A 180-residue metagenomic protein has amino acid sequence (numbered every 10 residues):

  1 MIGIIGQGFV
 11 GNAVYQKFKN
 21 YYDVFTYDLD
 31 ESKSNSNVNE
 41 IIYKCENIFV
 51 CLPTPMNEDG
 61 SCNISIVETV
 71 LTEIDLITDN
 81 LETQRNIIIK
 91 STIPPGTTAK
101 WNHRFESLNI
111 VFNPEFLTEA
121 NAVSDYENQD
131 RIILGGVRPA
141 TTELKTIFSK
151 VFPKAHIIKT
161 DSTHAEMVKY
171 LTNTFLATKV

Functional and structural regions predicted by a protein language model:
M1-Y43, N47: NAD(P)+-binding Rossmann beta1-loop-alpha1 motif at the extreme N-terminus of oxidoreductases
V10, T92-G96, L176: Gly/Ser/Thr-rich loops at beta-strand to alpha-helix junctions that form or flank small-molecule/cofactor-binding
K44-C45, Q84, Q129: Local beta-strand N-terminus motif with an aromatic residue
V50-P53, S91, G136: Glycine-rich, N-terminal phosphate-binding loop of Rossmann-like dinucleotide-binding domains
P53-E58, H164-E166: A short, flexible beta-alpha/helix-coil linker loop
P55-N121: Rossmann-like NAD(P)(H) cofactor-binding subdomain of soluble oxidoreductases
N102-V111, A122-V180: Internal alpha-helical scaffold of NAD(P)-dependent oxidoreductase catalytic cores
